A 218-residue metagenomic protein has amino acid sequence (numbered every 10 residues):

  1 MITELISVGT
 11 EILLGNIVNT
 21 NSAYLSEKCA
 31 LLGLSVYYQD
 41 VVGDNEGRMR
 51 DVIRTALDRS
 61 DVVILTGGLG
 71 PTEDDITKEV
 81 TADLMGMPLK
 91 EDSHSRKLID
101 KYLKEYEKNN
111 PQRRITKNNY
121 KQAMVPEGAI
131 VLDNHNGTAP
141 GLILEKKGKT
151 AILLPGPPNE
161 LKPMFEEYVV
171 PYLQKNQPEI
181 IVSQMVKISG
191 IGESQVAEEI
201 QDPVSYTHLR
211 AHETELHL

Functional and structural regions predicted by a protein language model:
I2-L32, Y38-Q39: Glycine-rich phosphate/diphosphate-binding loop of Rossmann-like nucleotide-binding domains
V8-T10, L65-L69, E73, P155-G156: Glycine-rich beta-strand-to-loop/alpha-helix junction loops that act as flexible
Y38-G47: Short beta->alpha junction loops
R48, I76-N176: Proline/glycine-rich low-complexity loops and linkers
S60: An anion/phosphate-binding loop that grips the pyrophosphate of nucleotide cofactors and donors
Q177-G190: Short glycine-/aliphatic-rich beta-strand segments at the starts of folded cytosolic domains
I191-Y206: Short amphipathic alpha-helix segments
T207-L216: Conserved small/polar residues in nucleotide/adenosyl-binding loops
